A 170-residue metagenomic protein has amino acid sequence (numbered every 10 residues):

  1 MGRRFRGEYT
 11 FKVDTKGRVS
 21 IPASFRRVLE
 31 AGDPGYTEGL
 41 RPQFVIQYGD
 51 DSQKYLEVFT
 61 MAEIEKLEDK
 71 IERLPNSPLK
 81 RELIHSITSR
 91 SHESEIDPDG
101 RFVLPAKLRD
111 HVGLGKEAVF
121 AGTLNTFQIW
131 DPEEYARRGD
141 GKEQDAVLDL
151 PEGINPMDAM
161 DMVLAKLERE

Functional and structural regions predicted by a protein language model:
M1-F11, T15, F25-D99, K107-E170: Flexible "stalk/tail and boundary" regions
